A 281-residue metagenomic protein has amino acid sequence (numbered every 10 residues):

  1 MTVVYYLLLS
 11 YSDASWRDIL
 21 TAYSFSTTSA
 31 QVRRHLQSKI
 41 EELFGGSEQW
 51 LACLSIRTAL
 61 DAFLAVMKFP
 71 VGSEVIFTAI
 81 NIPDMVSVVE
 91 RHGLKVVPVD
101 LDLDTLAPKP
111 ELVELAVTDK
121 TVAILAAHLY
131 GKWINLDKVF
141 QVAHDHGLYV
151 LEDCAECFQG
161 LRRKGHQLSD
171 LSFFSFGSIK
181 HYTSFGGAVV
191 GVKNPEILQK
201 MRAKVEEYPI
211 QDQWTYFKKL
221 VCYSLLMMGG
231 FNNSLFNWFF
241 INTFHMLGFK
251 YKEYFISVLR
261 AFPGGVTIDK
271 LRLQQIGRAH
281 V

Functional and structural regions predicted by a protein language model:
M1-P70, V117, K270-R278: Conserved PLP-binding active-site segment in aminotransferase class I/II-type PLP enzymes
I40-E41, V89, A143: A generic structural signal for well-ordered alpha-helical segments
E48-W50, S73-E74, Y149, G187: Short active-site oxyanion
A52, F77, A126: A short beta-strand submotif of the Rossmann-like class I SAM-dependent methyltransferase core that lines
A52, P98-D100, F174-S175: Structural signal for conserved beta-strand scaffold positions within catalytic alpha/beta enzyme cores
F63-V117, A279: Conserved PLP-anchoring active-site segment centered on the Schiff-base-forming lysine
D104-A203, E207: Active-site phosphate-binding strand-loop segment of PLP-dependent enzymes
F158-L161, L168-G186, G191-R278: Active-site region of PLP-dependent enzymes
